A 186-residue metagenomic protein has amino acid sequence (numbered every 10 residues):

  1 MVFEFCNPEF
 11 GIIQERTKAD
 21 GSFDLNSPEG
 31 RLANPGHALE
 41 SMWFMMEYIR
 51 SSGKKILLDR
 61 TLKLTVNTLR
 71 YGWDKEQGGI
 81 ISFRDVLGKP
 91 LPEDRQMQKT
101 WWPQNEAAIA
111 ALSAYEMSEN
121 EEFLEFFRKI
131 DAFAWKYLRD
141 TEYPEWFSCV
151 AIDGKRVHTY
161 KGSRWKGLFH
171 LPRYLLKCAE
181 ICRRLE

Functional and structural regions predicted by a protein language model:
M1-E186: Glycan-recognition and catalytic cores of secretory/periplasmic carbohydrate-active enzymes
